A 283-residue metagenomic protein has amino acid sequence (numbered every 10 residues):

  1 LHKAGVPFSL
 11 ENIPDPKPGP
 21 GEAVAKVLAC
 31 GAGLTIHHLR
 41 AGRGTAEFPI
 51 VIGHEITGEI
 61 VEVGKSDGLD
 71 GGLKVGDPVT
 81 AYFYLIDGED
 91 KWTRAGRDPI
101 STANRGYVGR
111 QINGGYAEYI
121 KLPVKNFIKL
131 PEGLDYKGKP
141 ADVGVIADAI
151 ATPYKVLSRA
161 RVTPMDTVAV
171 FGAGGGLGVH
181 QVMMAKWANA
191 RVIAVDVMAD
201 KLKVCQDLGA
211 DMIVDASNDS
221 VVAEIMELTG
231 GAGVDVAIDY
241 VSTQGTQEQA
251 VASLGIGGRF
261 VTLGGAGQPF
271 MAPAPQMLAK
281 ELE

Functional and structural regions predicted by a protein language model:
P14-G31, R43-R94, I112, G133-D135: Glycine-rich beta-strand-centered segment in the early N-terminal region that forms part of a ligand/cofactor-binding
L85-G172: NAD(P)H dinucleotide-binding glycine-rich loop of Rossmann-like/cofactor-binding domains, especially the beta1-alpha1
L134-D219, A223: Mid-domain Rossmann-like dinucleotide-binding core that forms the NAD(H)/NADP(H) cofactor-binding site
P164-T167, V234, G257: Phosphate-coordination loops involved in phosphoryl transfer and adenosine-cofactor binding
V221-G231: Conserved amphipathic alpha-helix within the SDR
A232-I238: Short SAM/SAH-binding signature in class I
Q244-E283: Glycine-rich phosphate-binding loop and adjacent beta-alpha segment of Rossmann(oid) nucleotide-cofactor-binding
